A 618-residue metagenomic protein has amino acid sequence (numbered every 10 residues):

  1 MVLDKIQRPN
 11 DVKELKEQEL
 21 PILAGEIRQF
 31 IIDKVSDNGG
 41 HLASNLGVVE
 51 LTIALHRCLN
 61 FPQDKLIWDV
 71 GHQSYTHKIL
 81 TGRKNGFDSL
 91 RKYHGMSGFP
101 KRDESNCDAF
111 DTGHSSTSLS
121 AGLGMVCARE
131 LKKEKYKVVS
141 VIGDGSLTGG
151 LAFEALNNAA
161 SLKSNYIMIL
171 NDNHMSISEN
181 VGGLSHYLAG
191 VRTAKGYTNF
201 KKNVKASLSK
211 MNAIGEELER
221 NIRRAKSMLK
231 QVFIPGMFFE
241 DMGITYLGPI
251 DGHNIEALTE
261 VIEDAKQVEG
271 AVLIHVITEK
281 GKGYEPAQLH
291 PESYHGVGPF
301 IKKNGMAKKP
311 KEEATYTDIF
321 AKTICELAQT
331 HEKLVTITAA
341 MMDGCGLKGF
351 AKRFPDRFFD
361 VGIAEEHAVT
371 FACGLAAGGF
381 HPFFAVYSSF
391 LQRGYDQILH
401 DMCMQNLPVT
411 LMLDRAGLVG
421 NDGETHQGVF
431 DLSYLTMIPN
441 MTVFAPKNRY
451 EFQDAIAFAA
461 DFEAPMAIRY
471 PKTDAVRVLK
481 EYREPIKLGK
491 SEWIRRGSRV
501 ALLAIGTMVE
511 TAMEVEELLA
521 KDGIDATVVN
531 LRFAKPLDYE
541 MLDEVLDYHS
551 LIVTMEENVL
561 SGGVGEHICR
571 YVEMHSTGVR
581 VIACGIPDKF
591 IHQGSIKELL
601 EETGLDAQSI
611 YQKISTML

Functional and structural regions predicted by a protein language model:
M1-L80, F238-E240, I244-L258, H275-T278: N-terminal amphipathic, basic-rich helices that act as targeting or association modules
L3, H174-F320: Long, well-ordered, tryptophan-enriched scaffold segments
H41-L162, Y316, K333-L334, T338-A339 (+1 more regions): Cofactor-binding active-site loop characterized by glycine-rich and histidine/acidic residues
K65, G270, T278-L391, Q397-L407 (+3 more regions): Non-catalytic terminal/interface segments that mediate subunit docking, oligomerization, and allosteric communication
G86-M96, S161-M175, G196, C403-R415: A glycine-rich helix N-cap at a beta->alpha junction
L218-P286, P408-L413, L432-E481, A607-L618: Structural signature of the thiamine diphosphate
E260-E263, H295-G296, T315-T330, G346-K352 (+4 more regions): Glycine-/acidic-rich phosphate or pyrophosphate-binding loops and their flanking alpha/beta elements
F300-K302, A307-P310, G420-D422, T442 (+1 more regions): Peripheral docking tails and interdomain loops at the edges of cofactor- or intermediate-handling domains
